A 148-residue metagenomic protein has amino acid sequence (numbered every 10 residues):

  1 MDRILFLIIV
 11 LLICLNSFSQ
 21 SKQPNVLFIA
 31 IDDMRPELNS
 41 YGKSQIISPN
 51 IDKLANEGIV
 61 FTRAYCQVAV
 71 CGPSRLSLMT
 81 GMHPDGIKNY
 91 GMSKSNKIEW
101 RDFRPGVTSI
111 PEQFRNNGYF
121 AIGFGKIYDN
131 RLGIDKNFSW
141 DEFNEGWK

Functional and structural regions predicted by a protein language model:
D2-I4, S17-K148: Formylglycine-dependent sulfatase
L7-N16: Bacterial N-terminal signal peptides
